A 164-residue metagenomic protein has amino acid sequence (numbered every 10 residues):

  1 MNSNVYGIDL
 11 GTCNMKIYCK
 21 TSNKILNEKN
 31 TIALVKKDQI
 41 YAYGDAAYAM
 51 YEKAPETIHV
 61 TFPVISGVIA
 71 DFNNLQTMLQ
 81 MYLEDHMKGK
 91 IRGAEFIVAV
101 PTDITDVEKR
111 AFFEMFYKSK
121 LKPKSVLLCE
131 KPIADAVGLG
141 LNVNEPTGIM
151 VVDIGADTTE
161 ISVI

Functional and structural regions predicted by a protein language model:
M1-A156, S162-I164: Nucleotide/phosphate-binding catalytic cleft detector across ATP-hydrolyzing and phosphate-transferring enzymes
